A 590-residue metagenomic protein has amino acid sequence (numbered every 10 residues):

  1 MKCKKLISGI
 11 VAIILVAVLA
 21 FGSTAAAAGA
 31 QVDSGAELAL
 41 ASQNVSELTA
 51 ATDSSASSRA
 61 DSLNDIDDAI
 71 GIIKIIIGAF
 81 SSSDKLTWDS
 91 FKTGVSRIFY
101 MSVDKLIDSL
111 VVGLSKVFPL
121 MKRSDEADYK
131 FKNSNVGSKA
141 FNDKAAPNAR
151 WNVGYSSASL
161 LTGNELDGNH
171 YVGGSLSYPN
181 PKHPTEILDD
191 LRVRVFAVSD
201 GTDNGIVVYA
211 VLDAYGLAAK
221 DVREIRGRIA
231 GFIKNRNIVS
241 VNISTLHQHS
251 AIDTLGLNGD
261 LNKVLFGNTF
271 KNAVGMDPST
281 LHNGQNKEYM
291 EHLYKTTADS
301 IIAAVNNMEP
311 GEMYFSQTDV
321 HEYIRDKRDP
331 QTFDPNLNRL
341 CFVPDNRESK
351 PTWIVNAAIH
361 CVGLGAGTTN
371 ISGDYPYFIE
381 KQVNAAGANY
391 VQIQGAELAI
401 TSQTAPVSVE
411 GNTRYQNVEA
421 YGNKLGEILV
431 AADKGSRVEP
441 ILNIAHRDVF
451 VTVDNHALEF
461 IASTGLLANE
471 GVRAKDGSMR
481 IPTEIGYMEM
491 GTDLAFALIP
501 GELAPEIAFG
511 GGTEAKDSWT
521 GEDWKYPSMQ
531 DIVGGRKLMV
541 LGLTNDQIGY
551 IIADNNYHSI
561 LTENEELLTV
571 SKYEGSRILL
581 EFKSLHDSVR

Functional and structural regions predicted by a protein language model:
M1-K5: Positively charged n-region of N-terminal signal peptides that target proteins for export
L6-A25: Sec-dependent N-terminal signal peptides of Gram-positive bacterial secreted proteins and lipoproteins
A20-A41: Sec-dependent signal peptide cleavage junction
A30-S34, A50, A251-G259: Short amphipathic alpha-helical segments at helix boundaries and their inter-helical linkers
S34-S54, S58, I76: N-terminal, intrinsically disordered, polar/charged segments of Gram-positive cell-envelope systems that serve as
D61-S244, Q248-A420, D433-R590: Conserved beta-alpha junction segments in alpha/beta enzyme cores
L425: Anionic-ligand-binding alpha/beta catalytic cores of soluble enzymes and soluble regulatory domains that recognize
L429: Cell wall/extracellular polymer interaction/catalysis modules
